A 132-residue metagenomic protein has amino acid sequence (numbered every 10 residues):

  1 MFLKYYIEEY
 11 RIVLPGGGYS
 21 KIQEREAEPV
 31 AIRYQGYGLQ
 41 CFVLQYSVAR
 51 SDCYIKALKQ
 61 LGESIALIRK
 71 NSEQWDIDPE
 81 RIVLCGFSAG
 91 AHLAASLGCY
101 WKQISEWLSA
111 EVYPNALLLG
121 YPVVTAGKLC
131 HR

Functional and structural regions predicted by a protein language model:
M1-E9, L58, K128, R132: N-terminal cap/lid segment of alpha/beta-hydrolase-fold proteins
E8-G16: Short beta-strand element of the alpha/beta-hydrolase
G16, L39, Y46-V48, P122: Active-site loop/turn elements of alpha/beta-hydrolase fold enzymes, especially the short glycine-/histidine-rich
I22-E24, F42-P79: Catalytic nucleophile-loop/oxyanion-hole region of alpha/beta-hydrolase and closely related hydrolase-like folds
E24-F42: Short amphipathic alpha-helix adjacent to the substrate-entry channel of hydrolases
E63-R132: Primarily recognizes the serine-hydrolase "nucleophile elbow" in alpha/beta-hydrolase and SGNH/GDSL folds
